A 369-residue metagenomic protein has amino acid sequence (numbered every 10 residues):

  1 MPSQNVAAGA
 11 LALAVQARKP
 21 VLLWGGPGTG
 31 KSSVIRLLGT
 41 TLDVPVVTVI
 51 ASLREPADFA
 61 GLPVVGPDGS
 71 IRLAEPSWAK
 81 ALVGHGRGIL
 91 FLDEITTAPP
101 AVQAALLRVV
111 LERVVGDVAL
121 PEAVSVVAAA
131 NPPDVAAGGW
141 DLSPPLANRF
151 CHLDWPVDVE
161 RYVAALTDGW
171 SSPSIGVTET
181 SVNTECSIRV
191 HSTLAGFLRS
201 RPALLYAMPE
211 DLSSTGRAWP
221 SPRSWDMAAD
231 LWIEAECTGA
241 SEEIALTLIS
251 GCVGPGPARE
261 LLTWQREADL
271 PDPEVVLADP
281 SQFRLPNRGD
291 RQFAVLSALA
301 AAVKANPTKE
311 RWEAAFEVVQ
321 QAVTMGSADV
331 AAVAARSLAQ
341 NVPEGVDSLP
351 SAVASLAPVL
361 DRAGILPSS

Functional and structural regions predicted by a protein language model:
M1-S369: C-terminal regulatory/interaction module of P-loop NTP-utilizing enzymes
